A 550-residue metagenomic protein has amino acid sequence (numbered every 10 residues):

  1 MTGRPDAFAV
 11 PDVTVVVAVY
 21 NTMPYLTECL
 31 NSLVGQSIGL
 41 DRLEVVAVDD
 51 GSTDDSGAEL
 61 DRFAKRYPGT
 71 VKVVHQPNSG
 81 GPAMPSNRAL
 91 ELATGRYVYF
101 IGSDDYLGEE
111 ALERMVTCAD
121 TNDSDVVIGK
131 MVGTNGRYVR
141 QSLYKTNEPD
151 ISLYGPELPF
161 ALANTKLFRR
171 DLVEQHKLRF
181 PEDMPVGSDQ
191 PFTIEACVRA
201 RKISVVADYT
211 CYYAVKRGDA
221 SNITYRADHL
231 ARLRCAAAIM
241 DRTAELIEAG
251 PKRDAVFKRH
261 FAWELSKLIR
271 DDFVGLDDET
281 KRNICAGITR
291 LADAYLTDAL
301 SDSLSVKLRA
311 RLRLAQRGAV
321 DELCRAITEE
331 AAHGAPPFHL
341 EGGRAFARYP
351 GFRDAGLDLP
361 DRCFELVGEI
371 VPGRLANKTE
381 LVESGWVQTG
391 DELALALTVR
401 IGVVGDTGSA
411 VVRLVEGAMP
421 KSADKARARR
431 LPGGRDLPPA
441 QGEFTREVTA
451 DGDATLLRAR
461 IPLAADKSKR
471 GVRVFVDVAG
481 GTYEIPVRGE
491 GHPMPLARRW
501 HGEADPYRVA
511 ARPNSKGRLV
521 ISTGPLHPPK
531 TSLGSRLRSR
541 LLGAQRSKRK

Functional and structural regions predicted by a protein language model:
M1-C235, V412: Nucleotide-sugar donor-binding/catalytic module of glycosyltransferases that assemble extracellular/cell-envelope
P5, D271-K550: Basic, ligand-binding patches in group-transfer machinery, especially extracytoplasmic/periplasmic segments
V10, G250-K258: All-alpha amphipathic helical-bundle segments outside canonical DNA-binding/catalytic cores that form hydrophobic
E28, A58, R62, T117 (+6 more regions): Charged/polar, solvent-exposed surface patches and flexible loops
L33, S37, A64, I239-I247 (+3 more regions): Hydrophobic, Leu/Ile/Phe/Ala-enriched alpha-helical segments that form helix-helix packing faces
L167-F168, F257-I269: Solvent-exposed aromatic/hydrophobic patches embedded in short alpha-helical segments
Y209-R217, I223-P251, E264-L268, G275-Y295: Catalytic core of nucleotide-sugar-dependent glycosyltransferases
